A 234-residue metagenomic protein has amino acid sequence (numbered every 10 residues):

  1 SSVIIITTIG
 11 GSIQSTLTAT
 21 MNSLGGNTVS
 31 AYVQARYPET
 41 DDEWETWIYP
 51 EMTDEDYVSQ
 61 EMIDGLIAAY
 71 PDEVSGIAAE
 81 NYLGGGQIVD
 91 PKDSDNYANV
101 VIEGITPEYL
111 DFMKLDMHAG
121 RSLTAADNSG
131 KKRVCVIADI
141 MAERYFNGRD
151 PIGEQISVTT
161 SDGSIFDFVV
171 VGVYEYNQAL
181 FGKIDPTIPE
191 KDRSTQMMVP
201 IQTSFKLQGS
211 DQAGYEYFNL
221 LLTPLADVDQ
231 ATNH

Functional and structural regions predicted by a protein language model:
S1-P38: Alpha-helical transmembrane segments
G10, L66, A78-E80, S194 (+1 more regions): Membrane-interface segments of envelope glycosyltransferases acting on lipid-linked substrates or membrane lipids
Y32, W47, E51-L123: Short amphipathic beta-strand/extended segments in non-transmembrane regions
Q34, E80-L83, S161, V173: Short, well-ordered beta-to-alpha junction loops that form the rim of enzyme active sites and present histidine/acidic
A35-E39, T46-Y57, P91-N96, V173-Q178 (+1 more regions): Structural beta->alpha junctions
W44-E45, Q212: Extended serine/threonine-enriched, polar tracts that run as long, contiguous segments within proteins
E108-S122, R133-H234: Mid-to-C-terminal secondary-structure elements that act as membrane-proximal/extracytoplasmic interface segments
